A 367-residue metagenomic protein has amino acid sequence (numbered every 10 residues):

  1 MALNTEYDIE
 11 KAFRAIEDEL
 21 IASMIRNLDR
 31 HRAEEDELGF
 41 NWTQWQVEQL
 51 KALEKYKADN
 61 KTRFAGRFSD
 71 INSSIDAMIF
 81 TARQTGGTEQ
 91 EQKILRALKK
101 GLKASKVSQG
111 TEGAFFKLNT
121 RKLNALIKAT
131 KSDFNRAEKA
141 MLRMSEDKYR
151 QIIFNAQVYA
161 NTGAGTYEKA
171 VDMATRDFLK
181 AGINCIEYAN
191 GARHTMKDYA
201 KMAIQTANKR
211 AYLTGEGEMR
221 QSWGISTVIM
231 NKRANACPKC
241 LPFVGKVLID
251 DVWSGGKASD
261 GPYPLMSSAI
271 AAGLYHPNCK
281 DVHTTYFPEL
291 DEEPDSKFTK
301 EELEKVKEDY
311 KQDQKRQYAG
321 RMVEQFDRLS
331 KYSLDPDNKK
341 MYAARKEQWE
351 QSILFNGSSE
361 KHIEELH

Functional and structural regions predicted by a protein language model:
M1-A174, E289-L290, P294-H367: N-terminal leader/targeting and assembly helices and adjacent pre-domain segments
I152-K197, T214-E218, S222: A charged, amphipathic alpha-helical module
F178, N208-G215, F326, W349 (+1 more regions): Hydrophobic, Leu/Ile/Phe/Ala-enriched alpha-helical segments that form helix-helix packing faces
C185, H194-S296: Acidic, glycine-rich two-metal-ion catalytic cores of nucleic acid-processing enzymes
